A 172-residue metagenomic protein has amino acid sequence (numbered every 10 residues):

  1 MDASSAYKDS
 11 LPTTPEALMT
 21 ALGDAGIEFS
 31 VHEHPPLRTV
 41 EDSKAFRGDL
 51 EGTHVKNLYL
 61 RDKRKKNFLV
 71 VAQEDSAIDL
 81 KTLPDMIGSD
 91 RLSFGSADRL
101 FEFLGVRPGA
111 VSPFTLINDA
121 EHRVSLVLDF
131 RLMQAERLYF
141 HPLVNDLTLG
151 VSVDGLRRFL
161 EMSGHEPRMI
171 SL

Functional and structural regions predicted by a protein language model:
M1-L172: Extended, low-hydrophobicity, polar/charged segments
